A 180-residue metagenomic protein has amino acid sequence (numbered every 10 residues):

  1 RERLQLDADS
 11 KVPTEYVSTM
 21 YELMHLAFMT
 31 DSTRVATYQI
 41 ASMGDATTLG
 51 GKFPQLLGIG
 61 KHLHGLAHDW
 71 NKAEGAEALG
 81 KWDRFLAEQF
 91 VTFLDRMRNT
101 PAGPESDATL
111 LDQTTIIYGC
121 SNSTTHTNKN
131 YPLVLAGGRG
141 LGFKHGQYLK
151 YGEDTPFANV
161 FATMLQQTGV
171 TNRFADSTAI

Functional and structural regions predicted by a protein language model:
R1-I180: Ligand-binding pockets and gating/stacking loops
